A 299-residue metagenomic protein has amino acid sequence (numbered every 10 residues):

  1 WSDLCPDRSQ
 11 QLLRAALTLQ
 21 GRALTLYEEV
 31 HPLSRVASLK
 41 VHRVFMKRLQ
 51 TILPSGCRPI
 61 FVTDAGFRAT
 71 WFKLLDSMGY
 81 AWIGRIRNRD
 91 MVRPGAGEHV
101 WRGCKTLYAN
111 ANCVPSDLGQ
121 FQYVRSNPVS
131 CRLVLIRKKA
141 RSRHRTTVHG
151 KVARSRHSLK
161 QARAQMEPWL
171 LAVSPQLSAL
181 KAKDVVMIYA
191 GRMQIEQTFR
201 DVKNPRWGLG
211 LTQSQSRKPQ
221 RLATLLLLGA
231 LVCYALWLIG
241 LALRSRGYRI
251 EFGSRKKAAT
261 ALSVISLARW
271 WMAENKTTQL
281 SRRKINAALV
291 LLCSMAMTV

Functional and structural regions predicted by a protein language model:
W1-C5: Two-metal-ion RNase H-like nuclease active-site motif
R8-S9, T18-V299: Single, function-defining residue in the core of a domain
L13-R14: Extended catalytic core of nucleotide-activated donor transferases of GT-like folds
